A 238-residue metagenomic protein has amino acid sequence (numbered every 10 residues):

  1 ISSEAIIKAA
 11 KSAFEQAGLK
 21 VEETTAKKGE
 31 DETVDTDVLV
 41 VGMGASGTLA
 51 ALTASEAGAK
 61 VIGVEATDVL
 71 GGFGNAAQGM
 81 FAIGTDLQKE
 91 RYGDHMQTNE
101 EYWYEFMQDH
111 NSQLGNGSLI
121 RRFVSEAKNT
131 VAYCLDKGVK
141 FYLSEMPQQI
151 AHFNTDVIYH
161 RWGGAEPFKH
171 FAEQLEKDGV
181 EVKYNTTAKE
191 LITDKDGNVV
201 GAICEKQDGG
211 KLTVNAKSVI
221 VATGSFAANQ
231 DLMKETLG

Functional and structural regions predicted by a protein language model:
I1-A26: Active-site- and interface-proximal helix/loop "cap" or "latch" segments in soluble metabolic and energy-transducing
K28-S46, I62: Beta1/beta-strand and adjacent pyrophosphate-binding region of the FAD-binding site in flavoprotein oxidoreductases
T33-T36, D208-S218: Core beta-strand elements of the Rossmann-like FAD/NAD(P) dinucleotide-binding domain in flavoenzyme oxidoreductases
A51, S55: Gly/Ala-rich phosphate-binding loop of Rossmann-like dinucleotide-binding domains, activating on the conserved
E56-A76: Glycine-rich FAD pyrophosphate-binding loop
T67, A216-S218, A222-N229: Glycine-/small-residue-rich beta->alpha transition segments that form the dinucleotide
V69-E181, D231-G238: Conserved N-terminal/central alpha/beta ligand/cofactor-binding core
Y184-N198: A conserved short coil-to-beta-strand element within the FAD-binding core of flavoproteins
